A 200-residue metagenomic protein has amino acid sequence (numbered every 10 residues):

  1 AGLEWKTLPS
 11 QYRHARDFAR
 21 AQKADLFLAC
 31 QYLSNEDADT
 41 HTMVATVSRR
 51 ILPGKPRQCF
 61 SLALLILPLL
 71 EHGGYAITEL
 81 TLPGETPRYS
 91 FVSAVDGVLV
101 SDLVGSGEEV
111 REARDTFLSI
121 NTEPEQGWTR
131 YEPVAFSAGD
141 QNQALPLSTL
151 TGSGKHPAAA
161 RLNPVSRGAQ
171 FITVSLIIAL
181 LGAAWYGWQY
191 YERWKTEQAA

Functional and structural regions predicted by a protein language model:
A1-T151: Cytosolic/nucleoplasmic/matrix-facing N-terminal domains/tails of membrane-anchored or organelle-targeted proteins
T151-S166: Juxtamembrane low-complexity tails/linkers enriched in Ser/Thr-Pro and polybasic
F171-Y186: Hydrophobic membrane-insertion alpha-helices, especially the h-region of bacterial N-terminal signal peptides
A183-K195: Membrane-interface motif at the C-terminal end of an N-terminal transmembrane signal
T196-A200: C-terminal soluble domains/tails of integral membrane proteins
